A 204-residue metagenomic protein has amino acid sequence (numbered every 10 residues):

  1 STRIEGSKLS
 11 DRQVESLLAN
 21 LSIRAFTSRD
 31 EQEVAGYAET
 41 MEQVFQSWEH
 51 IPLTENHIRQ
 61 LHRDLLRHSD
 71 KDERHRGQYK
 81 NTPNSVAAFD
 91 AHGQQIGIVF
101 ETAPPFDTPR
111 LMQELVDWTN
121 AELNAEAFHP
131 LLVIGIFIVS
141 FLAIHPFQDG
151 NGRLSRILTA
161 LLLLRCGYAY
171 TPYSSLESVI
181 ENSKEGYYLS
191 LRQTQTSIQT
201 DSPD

Functional and structural regions predicted by a protein language model:
S1-D204: FIC/Doc superfamily catalytic core
